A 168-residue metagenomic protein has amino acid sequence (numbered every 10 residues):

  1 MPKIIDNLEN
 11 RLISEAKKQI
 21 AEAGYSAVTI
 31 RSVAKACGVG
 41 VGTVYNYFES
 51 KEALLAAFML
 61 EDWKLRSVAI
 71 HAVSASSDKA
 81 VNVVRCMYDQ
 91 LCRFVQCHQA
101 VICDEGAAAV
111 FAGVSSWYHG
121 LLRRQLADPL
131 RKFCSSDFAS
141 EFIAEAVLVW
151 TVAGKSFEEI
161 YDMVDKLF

Functional and structural regions predicted by a protein language model:
M1-A23, A27-A36: Basic, helix-initiating cap at the start of DNA-binding domains
I5, E9, L55, M59 (+5 more regions): Amphipathic, non-transmembrane alpha-helical scaffold segments
A27, S50-L55: Short amphipathic alpha-helical segment with a characteristic S/N-K-E followed by hydrophobic residues
G38-F48: Short hydrophobic/aromatic patch on the recognition helix
A57, E61, H71-Q96: Hydrophobic alpha-helical connector segments
A72, C103-A112: Short linear capping/connector segments at secondary-structure termini
C86, Q96-C97, A109-E141, K155 (+1 more regions): Amphipathic alpha-helical packing segments from all-alpha helical-bundle domains
